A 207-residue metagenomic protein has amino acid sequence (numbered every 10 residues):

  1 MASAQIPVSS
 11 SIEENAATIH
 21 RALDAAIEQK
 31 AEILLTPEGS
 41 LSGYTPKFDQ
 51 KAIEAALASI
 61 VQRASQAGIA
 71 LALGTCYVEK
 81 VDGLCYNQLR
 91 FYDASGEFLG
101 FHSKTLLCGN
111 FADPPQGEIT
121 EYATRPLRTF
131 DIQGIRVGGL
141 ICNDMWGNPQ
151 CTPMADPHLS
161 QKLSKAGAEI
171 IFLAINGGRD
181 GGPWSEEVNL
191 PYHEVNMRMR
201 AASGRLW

Functional and structural regions predicted by a protein language model:
M1, N15, L23-F48, A64 (+5 more regions): Active-site beta-strand/loop signature of hydrolases that rely on acidic residues for catalysis
M1-S10, L35, Q88, F101-S103 (+2 more regions): Active-site-proximal beta-strand elements of phosphoester/diester hydrolases
P7-E14, P114-Q116, N148-Q150: Acidic/histidine-rich helix-loop elements that form or flank divalent-metal/phosphate-binding sites at the catalytic
V8, G39-G43, V78: Short active-site-proximal "capping" loops at secondary-structure junctions
E13-I27, A58, P157-S164: Amphipathic, non-transmembrane alpha-helical secondary structure
Y44, V81, G181: Glycine/Thr-rich phosphate-binding loops of Rossmann-like dinucleotide-binding domains
Q50-L140, M197, A202-W207: Catalytic-core segment of enzymes that process non-peptidic bonds
A52-L73, W146-W207: CN hydrolase (nitrilase-like) catalytic-core segments centered on the catalytic cysteine and neighboring Lys/Glu
